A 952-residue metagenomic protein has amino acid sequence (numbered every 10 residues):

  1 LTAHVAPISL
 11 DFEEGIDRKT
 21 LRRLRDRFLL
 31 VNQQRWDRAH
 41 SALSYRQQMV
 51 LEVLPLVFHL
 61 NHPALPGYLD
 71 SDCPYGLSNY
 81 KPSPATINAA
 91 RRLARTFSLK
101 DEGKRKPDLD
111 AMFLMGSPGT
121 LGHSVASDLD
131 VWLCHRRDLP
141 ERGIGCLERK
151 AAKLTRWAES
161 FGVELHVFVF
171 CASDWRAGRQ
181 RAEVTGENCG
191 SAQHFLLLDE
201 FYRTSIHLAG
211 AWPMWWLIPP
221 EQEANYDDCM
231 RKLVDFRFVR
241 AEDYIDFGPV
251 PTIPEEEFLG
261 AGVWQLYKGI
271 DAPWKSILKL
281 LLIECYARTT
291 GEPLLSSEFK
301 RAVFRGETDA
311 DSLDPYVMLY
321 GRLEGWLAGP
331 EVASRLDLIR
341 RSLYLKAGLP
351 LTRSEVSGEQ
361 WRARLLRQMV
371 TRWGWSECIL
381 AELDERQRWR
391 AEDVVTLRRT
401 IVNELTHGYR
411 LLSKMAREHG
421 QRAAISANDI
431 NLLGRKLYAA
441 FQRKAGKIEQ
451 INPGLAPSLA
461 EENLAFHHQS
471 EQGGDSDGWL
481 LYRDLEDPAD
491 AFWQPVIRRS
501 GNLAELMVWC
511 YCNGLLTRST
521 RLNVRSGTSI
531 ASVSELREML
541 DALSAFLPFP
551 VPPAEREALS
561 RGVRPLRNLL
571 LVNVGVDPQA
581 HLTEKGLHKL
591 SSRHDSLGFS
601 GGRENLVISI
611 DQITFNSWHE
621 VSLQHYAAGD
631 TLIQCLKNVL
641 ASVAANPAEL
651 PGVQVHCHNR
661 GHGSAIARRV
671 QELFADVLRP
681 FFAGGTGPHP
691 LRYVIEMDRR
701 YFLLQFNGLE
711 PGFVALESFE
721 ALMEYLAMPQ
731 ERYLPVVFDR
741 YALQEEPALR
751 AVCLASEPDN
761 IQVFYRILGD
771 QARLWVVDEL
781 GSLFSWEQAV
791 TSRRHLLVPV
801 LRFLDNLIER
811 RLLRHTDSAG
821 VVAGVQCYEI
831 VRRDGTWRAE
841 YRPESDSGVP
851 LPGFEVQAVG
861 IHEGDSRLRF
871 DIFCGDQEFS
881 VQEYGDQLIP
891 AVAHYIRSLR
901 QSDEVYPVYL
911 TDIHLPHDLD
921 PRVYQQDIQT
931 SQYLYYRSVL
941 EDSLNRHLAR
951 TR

Functional and structural regions predicted by a protein language model:
L1-R91, G178-A182, N188, F195 (+1 more regions): Nucleotidyltransferase catalytic cores
H40, E102, C134-I144, G325-V332: Short, charged/polar micro-motifs that form catalytic or ligand-binding hotspots
G67-A126: Well-ordered mid-protein domain cores that form the structural environment of catalytic cofactors
F113, T120-L147, E164-V169: Catalytic metal-binding acidic patch
L129-H135, L139, C146-A152, R340 (+1 more regions): Amphipathic alpha-helical scaffolding segments
A152-R156, S173: Basic- and aromatic-enriched surface patches that contact anionic nucleotides/nucleic acids
R156-G162: Arginine/glycine-rich "motif VI" loop of SF2 helicases in the C-terminal RecA-like domain
V163-T185: Short, conserved secondary-structure transition motifs
